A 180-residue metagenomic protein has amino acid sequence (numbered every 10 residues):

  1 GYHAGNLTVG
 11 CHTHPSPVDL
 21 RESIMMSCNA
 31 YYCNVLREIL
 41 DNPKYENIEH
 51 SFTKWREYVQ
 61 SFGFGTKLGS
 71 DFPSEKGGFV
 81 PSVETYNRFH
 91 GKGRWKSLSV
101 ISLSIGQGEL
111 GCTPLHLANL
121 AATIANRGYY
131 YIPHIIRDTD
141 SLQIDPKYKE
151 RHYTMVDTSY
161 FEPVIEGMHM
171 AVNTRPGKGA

Functional and structural regions predicted by a protein language model:
G1-A180: Beta-lactam-recognizing serine transpeptidase/beta-lactamase-like catalytic domain environment
